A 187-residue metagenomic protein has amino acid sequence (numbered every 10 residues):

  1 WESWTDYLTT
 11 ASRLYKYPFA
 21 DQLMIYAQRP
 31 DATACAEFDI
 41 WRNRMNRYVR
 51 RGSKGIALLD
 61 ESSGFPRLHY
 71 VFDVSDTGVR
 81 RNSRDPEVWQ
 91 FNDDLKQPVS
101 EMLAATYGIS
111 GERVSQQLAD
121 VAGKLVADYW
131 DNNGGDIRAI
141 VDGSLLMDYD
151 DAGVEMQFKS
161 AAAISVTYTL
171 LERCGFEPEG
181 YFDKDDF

Functional and structural regions predicted by a protein language model:
W1-F187: N-terminal accessory/interface modules of nucleic-acid-binding and processing proteins
